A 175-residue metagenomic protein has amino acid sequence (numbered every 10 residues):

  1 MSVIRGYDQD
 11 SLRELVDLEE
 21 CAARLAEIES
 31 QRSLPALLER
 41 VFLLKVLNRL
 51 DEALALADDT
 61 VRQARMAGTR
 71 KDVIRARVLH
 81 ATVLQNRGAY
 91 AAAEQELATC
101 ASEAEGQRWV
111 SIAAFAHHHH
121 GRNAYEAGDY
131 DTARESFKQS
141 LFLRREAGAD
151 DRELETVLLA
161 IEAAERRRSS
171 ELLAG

Functional and structural regions predicted by a protein language model:
A22-A26, D58-Q63, A98-E105, K138-E146: Amphipathic alpha-helical segments of tetratricopeptide repeats
I28, G68, R108, G148-A149: Structural signature of alpha-solenoid helical repeat scaffolds
P35, R75, F115, E135 (+1 more regions): Residue register of alpha-helical TPR repeats
